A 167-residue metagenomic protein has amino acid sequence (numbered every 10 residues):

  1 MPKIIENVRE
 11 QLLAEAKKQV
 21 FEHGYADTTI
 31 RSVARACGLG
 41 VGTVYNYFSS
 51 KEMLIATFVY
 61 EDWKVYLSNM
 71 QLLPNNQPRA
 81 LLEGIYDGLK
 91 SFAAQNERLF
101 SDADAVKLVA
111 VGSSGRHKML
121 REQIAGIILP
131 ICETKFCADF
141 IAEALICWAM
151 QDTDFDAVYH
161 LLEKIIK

Functional and structural regions predicted by a protein language model:
M1-H23, I30-A36: Basic, helix-initiating cap at the start of DNA-binding domains
L12, D27, S50-I55: Short amphipathic alpha-helical segment with a characteristic S/N-K-E followed by hydrophobic residues
G38-F48: Short hydrophobic/aromatic patch on the recognition helix
L54-D62, N96, F100: Alpha-helical DNA-contacting segments of helix-turn-helix folds
T57, Q71-Q95: Hydrophobic alpha-helical connector segments
G84-G115, D139, E143-I146: Amphipathic alpha-helical segments used for helix-helix packing
K107-D139, A157: Amphipathic alpha-helical packing segments from all-alpha helical-bundle domains
L129-K167: Hydrophobic/aromatic-rich alpha-helical bundle segments in the mid-to-C-terminal region
